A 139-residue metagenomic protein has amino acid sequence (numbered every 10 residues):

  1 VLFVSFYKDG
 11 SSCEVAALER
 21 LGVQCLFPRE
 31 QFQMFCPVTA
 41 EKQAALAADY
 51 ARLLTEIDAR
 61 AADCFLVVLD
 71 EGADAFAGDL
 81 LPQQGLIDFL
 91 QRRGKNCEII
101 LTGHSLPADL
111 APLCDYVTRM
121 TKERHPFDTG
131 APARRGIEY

Functional and structural regions predicted by a protein language model:
V1-E56: Conserved P-loop
A17, L66, Q91-R93: A generic structural signal for short, solvent-exposed coil/turn residues that cap or connect secondary-structure
K42-G78, Q83: Internal catalytic-core helix/loop-beta-alpha segment that presents or stabilizes conserved functional determinants
D58-A59, G72-Y139: Replace "adjacent to P-loop NTPase cores in ATP/GTP-dependent enzymes" with "adjacent to NTP-binding cores
